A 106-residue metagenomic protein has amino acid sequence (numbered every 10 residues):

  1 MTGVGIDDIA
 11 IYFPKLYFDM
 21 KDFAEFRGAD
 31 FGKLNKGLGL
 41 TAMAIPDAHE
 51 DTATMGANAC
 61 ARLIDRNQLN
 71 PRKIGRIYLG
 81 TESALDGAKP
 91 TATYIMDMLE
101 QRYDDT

Functional and structural regions predicted by a protein language model:
M1-T41: N-terminal amphipathic/basic leader segments beginning at the initiator methionine
I6-D8, L63, I77: Conserved small-residue
A24, G28, H49-A57, K89: Electropositive phosphate-/nucleotide-binding environments in soluble metabolic enzymes
K33-G37, T41-D51, A84-T106: Conserved catalytic cysteine-centered active-site region of acyl-thioester-dependent Claisen-condensing enzymes
G56-A59, Y94: Conserved N-terminal alpha-helix of the aminotransferase class I/II PLP-enzyme fold
A59-G75: Phosphate/pyrophosphate-binding loops at sites that engage ATP/ADP/AMP, CoA/4′-phosphopantetheine, polyphosphate
G75-S83: Short glycine-rich or small-residue beta-strand-to-loop segments that form or flank ligand, phosphate, metal/Fe-S
